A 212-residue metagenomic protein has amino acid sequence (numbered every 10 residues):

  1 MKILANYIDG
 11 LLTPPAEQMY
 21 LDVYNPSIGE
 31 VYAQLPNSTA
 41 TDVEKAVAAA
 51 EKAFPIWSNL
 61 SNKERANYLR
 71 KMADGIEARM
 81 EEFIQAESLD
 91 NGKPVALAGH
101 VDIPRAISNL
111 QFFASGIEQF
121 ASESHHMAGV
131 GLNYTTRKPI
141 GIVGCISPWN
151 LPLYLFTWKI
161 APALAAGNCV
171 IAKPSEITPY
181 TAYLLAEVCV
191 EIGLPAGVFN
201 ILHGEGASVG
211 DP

Functional and structural regions predicted by a protein language model:
M1-Q34, N67, K71, F120-I146: Terminal low-complexity tails and localization/encapsulation signals of metabolic enzymes
K2, L21, S38, D42-K45 (+3 more regions): Residues at the start of alpha-helices and the adjacent loop-to-helix junctions
Y7-I8, D22-N25, Q34-K45, G193-V198 (+1 more regions): Histidine- and aromatic-rich ligand-binding microenvironments
A16, V43, M80, G99 (+2 more regions): Alpha-helix N-cap/helix-start motif
D22, Q34, A86, L97 (+3 more regions): Conserved beta-strand positions that form and line the central face of beta-propeller blades
E30-F120: Glycine-rich loop-to-alpha-helix module at the N-terminal edge of alpha/beta enzyme cores
S122-P212: Rossmann-like NAD(P) dinucleotide-binding subdomain of oxidoreductase/dehydrogenase enzymes
